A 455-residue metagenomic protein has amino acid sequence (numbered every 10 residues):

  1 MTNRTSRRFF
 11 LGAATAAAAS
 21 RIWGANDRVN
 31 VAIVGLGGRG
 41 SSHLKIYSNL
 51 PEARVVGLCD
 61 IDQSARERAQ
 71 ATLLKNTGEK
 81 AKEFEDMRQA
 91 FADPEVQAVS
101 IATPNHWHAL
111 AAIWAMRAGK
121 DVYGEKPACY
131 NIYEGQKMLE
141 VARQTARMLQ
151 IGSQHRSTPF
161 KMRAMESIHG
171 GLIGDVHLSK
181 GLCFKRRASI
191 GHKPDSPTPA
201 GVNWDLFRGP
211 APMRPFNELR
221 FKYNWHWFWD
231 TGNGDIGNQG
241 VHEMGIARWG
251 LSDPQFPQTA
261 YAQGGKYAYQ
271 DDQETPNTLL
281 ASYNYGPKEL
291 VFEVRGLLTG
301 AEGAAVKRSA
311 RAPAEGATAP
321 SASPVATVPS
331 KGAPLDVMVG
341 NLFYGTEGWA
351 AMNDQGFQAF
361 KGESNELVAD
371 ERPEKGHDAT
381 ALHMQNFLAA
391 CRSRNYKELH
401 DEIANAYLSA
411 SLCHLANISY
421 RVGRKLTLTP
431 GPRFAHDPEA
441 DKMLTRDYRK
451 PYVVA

Functional and structural regions predicted by a protein language model:
M1-A14: N-terminal secretory signal peptides and thylakoid transit peptides that target proteins across membranes
G12-N76, H155-T158, A247: N-terminal Rossmann-like dinucleotide-binding module
S41, A109, V241: Residues forming the Rossmann-fold NAD(P)(H) cofactor-binding site
A81-D86: Conserved SAM-binding strand-loop segment of SAM-dependent methyltransferases
V99-S100: N-terminal Rossmann-like NAD(P) cofactor-binding module of classical short-chain dehydrogenase/reductase
P104-N105, A109-S157, G171: Beta-strand-loop-alpha-helix segment that lines the small-molecule cofactor/substrate pocket of alpha/beta enzymes
R163, L172-D175, K180, F184-G234 (+1 more regions): Contiguous beta-strand/loop segments that form the cofactor/metal-binding neighborhood of enzyme cores
